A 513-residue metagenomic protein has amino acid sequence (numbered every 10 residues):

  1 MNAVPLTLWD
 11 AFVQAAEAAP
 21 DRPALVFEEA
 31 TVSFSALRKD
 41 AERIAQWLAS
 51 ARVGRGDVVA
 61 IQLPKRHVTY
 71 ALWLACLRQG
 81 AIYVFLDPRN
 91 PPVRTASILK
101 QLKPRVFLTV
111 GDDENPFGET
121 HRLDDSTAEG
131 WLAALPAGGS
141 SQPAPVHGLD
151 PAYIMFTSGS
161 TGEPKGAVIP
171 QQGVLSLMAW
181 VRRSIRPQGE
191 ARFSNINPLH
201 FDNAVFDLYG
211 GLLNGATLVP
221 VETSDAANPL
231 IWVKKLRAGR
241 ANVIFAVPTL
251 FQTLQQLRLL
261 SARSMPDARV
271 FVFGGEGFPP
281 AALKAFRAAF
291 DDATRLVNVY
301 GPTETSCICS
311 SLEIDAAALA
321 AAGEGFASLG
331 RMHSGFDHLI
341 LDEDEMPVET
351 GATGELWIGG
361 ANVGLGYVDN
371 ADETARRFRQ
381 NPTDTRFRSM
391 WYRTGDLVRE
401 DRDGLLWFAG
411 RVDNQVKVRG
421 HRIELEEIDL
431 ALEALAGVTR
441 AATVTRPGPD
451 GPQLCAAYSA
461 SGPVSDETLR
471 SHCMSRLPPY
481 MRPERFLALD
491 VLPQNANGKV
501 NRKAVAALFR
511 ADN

Functional and structural regions predicted by a protein language model:
V4, V13, D21-R52, A96 (+1 more regions): Conserved AMP-binding/adenylate-forming core of the ANL superfamily
T7-W9, F107-A144, V174, R295-N298 (+1 more regions): AMP-dependent adenylate-forming
P20, G139-F156, E163, P187-F193 (+2 more regions): Conserved pre-ATP/AMP-binding loop-to-beta segment of ANL
A30, Q46-R89, N195-P198: Conserved AMP-binding/adenylate-forming
S33-A36, A152-A179: Conserved AMP-binding A3 loop
L63-R66, D87, P187, N197-A204 (+3 more regions): Conserved AMP-binding
K165-R192, D202-N242: Conserved AMP-binding/adenylation subdomain of ANL enzymes
L213-A216, A241-F245, Q255-E324, D337: Gly/Ser/Thr-rich phosphate-binding loop
